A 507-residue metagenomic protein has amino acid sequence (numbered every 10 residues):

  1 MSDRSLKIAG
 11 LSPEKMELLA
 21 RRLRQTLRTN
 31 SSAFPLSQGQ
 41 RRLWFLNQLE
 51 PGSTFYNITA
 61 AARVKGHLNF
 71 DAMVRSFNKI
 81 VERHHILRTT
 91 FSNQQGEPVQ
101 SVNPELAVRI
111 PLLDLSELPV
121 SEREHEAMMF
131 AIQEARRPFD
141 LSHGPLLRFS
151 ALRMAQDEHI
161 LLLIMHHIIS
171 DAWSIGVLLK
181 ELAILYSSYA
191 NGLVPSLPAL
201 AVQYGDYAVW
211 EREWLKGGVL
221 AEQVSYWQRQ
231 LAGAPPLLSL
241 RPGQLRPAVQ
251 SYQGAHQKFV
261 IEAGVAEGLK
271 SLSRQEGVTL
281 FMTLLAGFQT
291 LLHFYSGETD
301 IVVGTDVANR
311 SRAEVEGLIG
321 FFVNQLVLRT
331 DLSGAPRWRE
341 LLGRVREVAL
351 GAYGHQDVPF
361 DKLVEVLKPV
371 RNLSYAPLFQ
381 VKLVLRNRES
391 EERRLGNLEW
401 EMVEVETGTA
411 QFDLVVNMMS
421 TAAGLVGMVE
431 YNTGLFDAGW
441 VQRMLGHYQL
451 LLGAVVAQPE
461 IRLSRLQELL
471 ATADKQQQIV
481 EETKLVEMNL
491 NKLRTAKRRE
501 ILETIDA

Functional and structural regions predicted by a protein language model:
M1-Q48, R75, H125-E126, V202-D206 (+3 more regions): Regions immediately C-terminal to embedded phosphopantetheine-bearing carrier domains
R21, T26-L113, L118-W214, E222-R241 (+2 more regions): Acyl-group handoff/entry surfaces in thioester-processing enzymes
L46-N57, Q223-V278, T472: Flexible, P/S/T/G-rich "lid" or insertion loops adjacent to the active sites of thioester-utilizing
E50-I58, H85-I86, H143, D157-E158 (+9 more regions): His-Asp-centered acyl/peptidyl-transfer active-site segments
Y56-A62, V108-P111, H166, Q253-Q257 (+3 more regions): Short amphipathic alpha-helical segments
T90-F91, L182-V202, L231, A352-Y353 (+3 more regions): A short N-terminal helical cap/helix-turn-helix that marks the beginning of AMP-binding/adenylate-forming
Q156-H159, T421-V426: Short hydrophobic/glycine-rich mini-motifs in sensory/regulatory modules that couple input to downstream signaling
E399-A422: Low-complexity, glycine/alanine/valine/leucine- and proline-rich hydrophobic stretches
